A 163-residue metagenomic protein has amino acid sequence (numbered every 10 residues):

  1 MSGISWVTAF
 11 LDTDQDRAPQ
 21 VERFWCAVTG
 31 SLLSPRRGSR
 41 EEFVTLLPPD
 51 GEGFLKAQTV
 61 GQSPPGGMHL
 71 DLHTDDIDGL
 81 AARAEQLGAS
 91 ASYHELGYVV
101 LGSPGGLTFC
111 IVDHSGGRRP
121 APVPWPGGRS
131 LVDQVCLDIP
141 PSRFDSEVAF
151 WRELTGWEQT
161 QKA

Functional and structural regions predicted by a protein language model:
M1-G53, G79-L80, Q86, S92-V100 (+1 more regions): Core segments of cupin and vicinal oxygen chelate
I4-T8, P65-H69, S130-Q134: Short, solvent-exposed beta-strand edge segments and adjacent coil->beta transition regions
Q15, P49-D50, D75, P104-G106 (+1 more regions): Short loop segments at secondary-structure junctions
L33, T74-A81, C110-G116: Solvent-exposed, well-ordered amphipathic alpha-helical segments that flank/support binding or catalytic loops
G53-L55, F109: Short beta-strand segments
A57-Q62: Conserved donor-binding loop and adjoining core beta-sheet/short helix segment in diverse acyl/aminoacyl transferases
P64-T74, D78-A81, E85-G97, P120: A cross-kingdom feature marking solvent-exposed beta-strand/loop segments within repeated, beta-rich binding/scaffold
G97-E153: Surface-exposed beta-loop interaction hotspot
